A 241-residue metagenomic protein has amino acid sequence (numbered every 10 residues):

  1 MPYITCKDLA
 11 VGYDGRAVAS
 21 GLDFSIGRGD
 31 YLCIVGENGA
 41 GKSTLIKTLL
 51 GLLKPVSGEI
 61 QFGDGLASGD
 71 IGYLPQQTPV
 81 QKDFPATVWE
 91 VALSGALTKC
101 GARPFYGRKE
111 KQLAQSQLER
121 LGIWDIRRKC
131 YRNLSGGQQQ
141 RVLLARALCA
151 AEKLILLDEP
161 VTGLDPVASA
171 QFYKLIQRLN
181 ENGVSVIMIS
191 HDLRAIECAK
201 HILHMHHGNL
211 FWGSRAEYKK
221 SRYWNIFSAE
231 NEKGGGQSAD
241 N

Functional and structural regions predicted by a protein language model:
I4, A19-G21, R127: Conserved structural motif at the start of ABC-family nucleotide-binding domains
L50: Helix-to-loop junction immediately C-terminal to a conserved catalytic motif
R108-I126: Conserved ABC ATPase "signature" region
C130-L134, Q138: Conserved ABC ATPase signature
I155-E159: Catalytic Walker B motif of ABC-type/P-loop ATPase nucleotide-binding domains
S190-H191: H-loop/switch region of ABC-family ATPase nucleotide-binding domains
G208-K233: Conserved beta-strand-loop-alpha-helix hinge in the C-terminal portion of ABC ATPase nucleotide-binding domains
